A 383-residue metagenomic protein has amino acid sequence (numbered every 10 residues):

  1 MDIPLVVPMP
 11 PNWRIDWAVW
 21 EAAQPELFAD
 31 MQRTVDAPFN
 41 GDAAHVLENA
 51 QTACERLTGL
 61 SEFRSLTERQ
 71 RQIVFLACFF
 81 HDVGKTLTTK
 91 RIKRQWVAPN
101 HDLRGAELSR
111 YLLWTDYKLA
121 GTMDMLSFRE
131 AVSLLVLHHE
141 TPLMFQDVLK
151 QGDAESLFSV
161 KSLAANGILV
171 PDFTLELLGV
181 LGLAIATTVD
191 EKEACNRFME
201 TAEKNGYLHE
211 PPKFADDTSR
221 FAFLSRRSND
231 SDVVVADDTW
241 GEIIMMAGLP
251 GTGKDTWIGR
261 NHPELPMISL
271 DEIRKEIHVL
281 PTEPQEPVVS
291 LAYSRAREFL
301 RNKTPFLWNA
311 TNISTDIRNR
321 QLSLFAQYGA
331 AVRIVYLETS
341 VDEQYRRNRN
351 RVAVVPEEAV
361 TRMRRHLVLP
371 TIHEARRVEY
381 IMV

Functional and structural regions predicted by a protein language model:
M1-I92: Acidic/His-rich, divalent-metal-binding segments that scaffold phosphate/diphosphate chemistry
P38-T52, K93-E107, V288, T311-S314: Active-site metal-coordination segments of metallo-dependent hydrolases
G59, F63-A194: Divalent metal-dependent catalytic cores for phosphoryl transfer on phosphate-bearing substrates
A202-D238: N-terminal pre-Walker A segment at the start of P-loop NTPase domains
E242-H262: Glycine-rich phosphate-binding P-loop
D255-F306, D342-Y345: Conserved substrate/cofactor phosphate-moiety recognition/catalytic segment in nucleotide-dependent phosphotransferases
E264, D342-V383: Conserved GTP-binding G-domain of TRAFAC-class P-loop NTPases and closely related GTPase folds
Y328-R347: Conserved phosphate-donor/acceptor-positioning beta-strand/loop module used by diverse small-molecule
